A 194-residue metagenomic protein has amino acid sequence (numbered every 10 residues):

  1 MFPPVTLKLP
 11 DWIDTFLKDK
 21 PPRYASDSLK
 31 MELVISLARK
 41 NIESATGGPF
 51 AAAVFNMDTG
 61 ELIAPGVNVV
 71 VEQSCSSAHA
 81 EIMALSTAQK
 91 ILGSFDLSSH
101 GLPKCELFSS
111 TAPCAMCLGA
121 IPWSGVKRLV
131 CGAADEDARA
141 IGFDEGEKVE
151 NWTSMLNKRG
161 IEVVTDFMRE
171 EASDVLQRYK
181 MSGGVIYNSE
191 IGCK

Functional and structural regions predicted by a protein language model:
M1-I42, P103, A120-K194: Zinc-dependent deaminase
E43-G47: Short loop/turn motifs at secondary-structure junctions and domain boundaries
F50-N56: Short beta-strand scaffold segments in enzyme catalytic cores
I63-A64: A structural microfeature
V69-M83: A short, polar/charged loop-to-alpha-helix boundary motif
S74, L107-R128: Local cysteine-cluster metal-coordination motifs and their immediate loop/turn environment, predominantly Fe-S cluster
L85-T111: Mobile, glycine- and charge-enriched loop segments and immediately flanking short secondary-structure elements within
